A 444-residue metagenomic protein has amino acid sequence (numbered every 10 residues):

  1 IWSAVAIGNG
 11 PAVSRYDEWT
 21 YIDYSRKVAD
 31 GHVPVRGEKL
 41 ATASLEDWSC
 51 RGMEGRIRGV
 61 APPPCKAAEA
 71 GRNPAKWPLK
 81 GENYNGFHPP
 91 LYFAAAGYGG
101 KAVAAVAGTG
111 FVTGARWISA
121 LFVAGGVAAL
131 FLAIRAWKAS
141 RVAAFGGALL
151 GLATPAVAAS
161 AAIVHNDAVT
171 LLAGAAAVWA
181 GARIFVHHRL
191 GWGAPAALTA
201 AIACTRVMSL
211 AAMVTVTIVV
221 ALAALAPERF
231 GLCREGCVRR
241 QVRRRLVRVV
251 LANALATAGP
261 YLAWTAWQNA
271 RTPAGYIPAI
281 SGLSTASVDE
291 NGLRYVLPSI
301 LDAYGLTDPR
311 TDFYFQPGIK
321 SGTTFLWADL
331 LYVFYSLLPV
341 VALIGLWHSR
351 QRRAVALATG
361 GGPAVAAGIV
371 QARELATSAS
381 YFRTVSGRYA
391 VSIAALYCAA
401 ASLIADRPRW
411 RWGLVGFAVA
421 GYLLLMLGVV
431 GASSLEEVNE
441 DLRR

Functional and structural regions predicted by a protein language model:
D30-T113: Interfacial juxtamembrane loops and adjacent helix segments that form the catalytic/substrate-binding surfaces
Y98, T113-K138: Transmembrane-helix motifs of polytopic, lipid-linked glycan transferases
A129, V169-V186, L198-T199, L396: Specific aromatic-rich, kink-prone transmembrane helix
A156-T170: Short acidic/glycine- and proline-prone juxtamembrane loop motifs at membrane-interface regions of multi-pass membrane
R183-V186, A212-T257: Perimembrane helix-loop-helix junctions
W192-V207, A212-I218: Membrane-interface alpha helices of multi-pass inner-membrane proteins
C233, V247-V250, A256, P260 (+4 more regions): Transmembrane helical bundles and short interhelical boundary loops of multi-pass, membrane-embedded
T265, N269-G345: Membrane-lumen/periplasm interface segments of multi-pass, membrane-embedded glycan/lipid transferases
